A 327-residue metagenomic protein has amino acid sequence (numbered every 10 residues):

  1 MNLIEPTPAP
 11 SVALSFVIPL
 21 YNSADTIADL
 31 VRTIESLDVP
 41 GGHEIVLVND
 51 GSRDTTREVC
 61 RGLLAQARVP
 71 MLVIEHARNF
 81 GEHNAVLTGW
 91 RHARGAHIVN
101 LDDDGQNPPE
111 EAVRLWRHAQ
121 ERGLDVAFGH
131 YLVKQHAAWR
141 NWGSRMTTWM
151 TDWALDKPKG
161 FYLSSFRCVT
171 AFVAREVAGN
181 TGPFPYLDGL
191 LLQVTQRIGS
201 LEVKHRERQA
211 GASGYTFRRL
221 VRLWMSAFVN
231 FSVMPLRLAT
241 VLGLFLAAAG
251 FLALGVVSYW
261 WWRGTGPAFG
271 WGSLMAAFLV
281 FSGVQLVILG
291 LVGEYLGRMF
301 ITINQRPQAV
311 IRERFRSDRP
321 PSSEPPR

Functional and structural regions predicted by a protein language model:
N2-A13, Y186-R327: Hydrophobic helical membrane-anchoring modules
A13-S15, E44: Cell-envelope/extracellular polymer assembly enzymes that use nucleotide-activated donors
T26-A28, D54-L63: Acidic helix N-cap motif at the loop->helix transition within catalytic regions of sugar-transfer enzymes
R32-G42: Short, acidic, metal-binding catalytic loop of nucleotide-sugar glycosyltransferases
G41-G51, L72-E75: Short beta-strand/loop segment that forms part of the nucleotide-sugar
N49-E58, G105-Q106: A conserved acidic beta->alpha catalytic loop
H76-R78, E82-H92, Q106-L190, R206-M225: Acceptor/aglycone-binding surface of glycosyltransferases and processive sugar-polymer synthases
I98: Short aromatic/hydrophobic "clamp" motif used to bind/position activated sugar donors
